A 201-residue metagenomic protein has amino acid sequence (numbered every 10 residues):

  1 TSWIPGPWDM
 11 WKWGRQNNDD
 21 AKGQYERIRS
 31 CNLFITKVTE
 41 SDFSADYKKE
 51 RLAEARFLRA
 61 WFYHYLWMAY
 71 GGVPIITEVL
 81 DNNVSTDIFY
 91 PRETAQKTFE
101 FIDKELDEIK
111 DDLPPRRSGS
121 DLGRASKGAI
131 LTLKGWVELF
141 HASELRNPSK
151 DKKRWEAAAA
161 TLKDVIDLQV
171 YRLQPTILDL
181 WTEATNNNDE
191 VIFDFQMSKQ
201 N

Functional and structural regions predicted by a protein language model:
T1, F99, L106-K110, R124-N201: An aromatic- and glycine-enriched ligand-binding surface/loop that stacks and positions planar moieties
S2-Y70, F89-E100, E105-S120: Conserved, well-structured interaction surfaces
K37-S41, V79-D81, L113-P115, E138-L145: Short regulatory "switch" loops immediately downstream of catalytic or recognition motifs within protein catalytic
E54, P74, E190-I192: Beta-sheet entry/capping signal
H64-L66, G71, T77-V79, K134 (+2 more regions): Glycine-rich, histidine-containing beta strand-loop boundary motifs that form or position
G72-Q96, E144-E156: Short coil/linker segments at helix-helix boundaries
P74-I75, V79, K110-S120, R172-L178: Glycine- and aromatic-rich loop/turn segments at beta-sheet edges
E78-S85, D121, W181, N201: Residues in flexible loops and secondary-structure boundaries
